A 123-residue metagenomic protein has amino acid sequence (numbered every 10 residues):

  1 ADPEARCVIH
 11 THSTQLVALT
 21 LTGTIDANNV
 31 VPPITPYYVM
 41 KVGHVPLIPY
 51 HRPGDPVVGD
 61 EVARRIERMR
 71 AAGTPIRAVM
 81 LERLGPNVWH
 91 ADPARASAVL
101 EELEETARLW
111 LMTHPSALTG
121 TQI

Functional and structural regions predicted by a protein language model:
A1-I123: Glycine-rich flexible loops
